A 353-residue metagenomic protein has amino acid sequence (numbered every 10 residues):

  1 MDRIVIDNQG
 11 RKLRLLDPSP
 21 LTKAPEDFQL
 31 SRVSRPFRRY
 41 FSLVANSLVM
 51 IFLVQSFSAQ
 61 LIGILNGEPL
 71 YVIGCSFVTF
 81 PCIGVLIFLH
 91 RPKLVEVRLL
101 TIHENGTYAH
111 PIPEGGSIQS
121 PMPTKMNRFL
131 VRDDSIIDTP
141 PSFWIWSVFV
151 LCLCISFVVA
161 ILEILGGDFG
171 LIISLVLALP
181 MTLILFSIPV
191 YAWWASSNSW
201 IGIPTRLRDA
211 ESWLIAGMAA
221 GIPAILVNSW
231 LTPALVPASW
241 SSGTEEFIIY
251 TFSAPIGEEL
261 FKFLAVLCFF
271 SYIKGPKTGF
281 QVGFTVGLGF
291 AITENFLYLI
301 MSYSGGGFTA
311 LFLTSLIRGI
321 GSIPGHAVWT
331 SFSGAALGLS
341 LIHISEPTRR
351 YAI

Functional and structural regions predicted by a protein language model:
M1-M181: Extreme N-terminal flexible tails
V158-I164, D168-L171, L183-E211, V266-L267: Membrane-helix interface linkers and caps
V190-W194, F263-C268, V328-L341: Alpha-helical transmembrane segments in multipass membrane proteins, preferentially the mid-helix core
A192-S199, G221-L235: Transmembrane alpha-helix boundary signature
L214-N228, A254-P255, K262, F280-L299 (+1 more regions): Small-polar-interrupted transmembrane alpha-helices in polytopic inner-membrane proteins
P255-L260, I292, S315-S333: Membrane-interface loop-to-helix entry segments
L260-I292, I300-F308, F312, L339-L341: Membrane-interface helix/loop boundary segments of multi-pass membrane proteins
I342-I353: Single conserved hydrophobic/aromatic residue that forms the stacking wall/gate of nucleotide- or nucleobase-binding
